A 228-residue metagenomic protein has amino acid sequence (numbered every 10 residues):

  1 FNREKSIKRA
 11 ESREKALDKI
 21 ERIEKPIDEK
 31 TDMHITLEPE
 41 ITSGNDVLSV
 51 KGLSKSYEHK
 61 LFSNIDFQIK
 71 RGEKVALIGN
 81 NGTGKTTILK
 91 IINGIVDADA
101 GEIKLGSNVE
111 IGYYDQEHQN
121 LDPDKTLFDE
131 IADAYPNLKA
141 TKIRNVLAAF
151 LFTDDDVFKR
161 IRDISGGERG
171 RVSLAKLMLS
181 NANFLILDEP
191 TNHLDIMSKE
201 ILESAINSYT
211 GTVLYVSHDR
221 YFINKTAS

Functional and structural regions predicted by a protein language model:
F1-H34, E38, D99-A100, P136-L138 (+1 more regions): Extended, highly charged alpha-helical segments
I35-S228: ABC ATP-binding cassette signature C-motif
